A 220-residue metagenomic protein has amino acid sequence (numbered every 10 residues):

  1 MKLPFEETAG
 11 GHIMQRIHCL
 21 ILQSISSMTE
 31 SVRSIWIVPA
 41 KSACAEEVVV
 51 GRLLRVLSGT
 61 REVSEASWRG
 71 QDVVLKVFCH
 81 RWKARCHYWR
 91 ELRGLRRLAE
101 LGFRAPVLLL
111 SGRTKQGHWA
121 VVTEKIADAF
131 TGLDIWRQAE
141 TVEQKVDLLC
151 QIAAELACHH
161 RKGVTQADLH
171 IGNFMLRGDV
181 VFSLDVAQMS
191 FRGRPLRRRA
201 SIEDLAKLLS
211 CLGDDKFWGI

Functional and structural regions predicted by a protein language model:
K2-R52: Juxta-kinase regulatory segment immediately upstream of eukaryotic protein kinase catalytic domains
V38-G132, Q151-K162: Conserved ATP-binding subdomain of kinase catalytic cores across diverse folds
A127, I171, Q188: Short, glycine/acidic-enriched loop or turn micro-motifs at the edges of active sites
T131-T141: AlphaC helix of the protein kinase catalytic domain
K145-L149: Short alpha-helical scaffold element within the canonical Hanks-type protein kinase domain
G163, D168: Conserved catalytic-loop position in the HRD/HxD motif
L169-L176: Hydrophobic residue at the +6 position relative to the catalytic HRD Asp in the kinase catalytic loop
V181-I220: C-lobe/activation-segment region of protein kinase-like
